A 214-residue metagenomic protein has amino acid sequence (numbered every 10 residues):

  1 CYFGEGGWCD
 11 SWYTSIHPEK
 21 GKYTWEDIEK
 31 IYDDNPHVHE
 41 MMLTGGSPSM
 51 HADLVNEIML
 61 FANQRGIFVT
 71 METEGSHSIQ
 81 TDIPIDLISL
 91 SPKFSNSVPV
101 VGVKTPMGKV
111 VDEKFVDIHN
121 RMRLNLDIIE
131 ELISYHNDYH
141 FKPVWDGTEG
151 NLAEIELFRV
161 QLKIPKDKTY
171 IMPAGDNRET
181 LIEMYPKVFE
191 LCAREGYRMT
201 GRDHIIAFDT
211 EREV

Functional and structural regions predicted by a protein language model:
C1-D27: Canonical Radical SAM [4Fe-4S] cluster-binding loop centered on the CxxxCxxC motif and its immediate flanking residues
E5-Y13, H37, G108-K109, Y135: Short, basic/glycine-rich phosphate-binding loops at helix/coil junctions that contact nucleotide phosphates
E29, D33, E40, S49-V214: Conserved AdoMet/S-adenosylmethionine-binding subsite of the radical SAM
G45-G46: Active-site beta-strand/loop signature of hydrolases that rely on acidic residues for catalysis
